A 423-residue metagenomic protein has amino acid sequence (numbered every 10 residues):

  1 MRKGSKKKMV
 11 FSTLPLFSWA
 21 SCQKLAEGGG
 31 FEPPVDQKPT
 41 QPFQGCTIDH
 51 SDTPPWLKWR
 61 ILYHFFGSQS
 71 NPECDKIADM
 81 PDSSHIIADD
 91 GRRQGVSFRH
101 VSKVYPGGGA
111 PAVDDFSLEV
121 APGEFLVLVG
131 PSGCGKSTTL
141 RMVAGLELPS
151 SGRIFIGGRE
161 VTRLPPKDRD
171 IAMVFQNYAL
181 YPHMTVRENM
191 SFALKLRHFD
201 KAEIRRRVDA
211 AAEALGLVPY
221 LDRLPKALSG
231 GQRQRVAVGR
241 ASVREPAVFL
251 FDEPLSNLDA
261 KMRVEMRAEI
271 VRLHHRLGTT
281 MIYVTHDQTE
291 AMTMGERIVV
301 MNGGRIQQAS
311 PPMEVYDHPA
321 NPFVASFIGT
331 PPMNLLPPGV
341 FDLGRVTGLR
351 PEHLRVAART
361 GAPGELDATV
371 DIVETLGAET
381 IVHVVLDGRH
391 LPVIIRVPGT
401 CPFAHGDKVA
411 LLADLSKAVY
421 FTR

Functional and structural regions predicted by a protein language model:
S83, P332-E374, G399-R423: Glycine/charge-rich catalytic "coupling/switch" loops of P-loop NTPases
S97, E119, F155, A410-L412: ABC ATPase nucleotide-binding domain
G107, E147-F155: Conserved post-Walker A/P-loop segment of ABC ATPase nucleotide-binding domains
V129-P131: The feature captures the beta-strand-to-loop junction immediately N-terminal to the Walker
A144: Helix-to-loop junction immediately C-terminal to a conserved catalytic motif
R153, R159, R305: ATP-binding/catalytic-site motifs of ATP-hydrolyzing domains
P166-A320: ABC ATPase nucleotide-binding domains
